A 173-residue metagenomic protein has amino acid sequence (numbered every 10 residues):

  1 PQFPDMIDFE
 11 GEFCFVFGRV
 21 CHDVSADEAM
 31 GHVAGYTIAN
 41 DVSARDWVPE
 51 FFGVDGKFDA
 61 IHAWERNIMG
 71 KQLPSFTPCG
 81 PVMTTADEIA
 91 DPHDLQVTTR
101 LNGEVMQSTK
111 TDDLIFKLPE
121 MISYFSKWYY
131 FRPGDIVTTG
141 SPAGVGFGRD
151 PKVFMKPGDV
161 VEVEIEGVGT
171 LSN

Functional and structural regions predicted by a protein language model:
P1-F3, G11-F13, F17-C21, T99 (+1 more regions): Hydrophobic beta-sheet segments that form the core/acyl-binding groove of ACP/CoA-dependent acyl-chain-processing
P1-I7, F13, C21-E28, R66-K71 (+1 more regions): A generic local secondary-structure boundary/capping motif
D8-G11, H32, T77, H93: Short, basic and Ser/Thr-rich N-terminal targeting/leader segments
F9-R19, T37-V42, D46, M83 (+1 more regions): Short, structured patches in soluble enzyme cores that scaffold and shape functional sites
A26-T37: Short Gly/aromatic-enriched secondary-structure transition segments
R45-N173: Catalytic-pocket segment enriched in acidic/His residues
